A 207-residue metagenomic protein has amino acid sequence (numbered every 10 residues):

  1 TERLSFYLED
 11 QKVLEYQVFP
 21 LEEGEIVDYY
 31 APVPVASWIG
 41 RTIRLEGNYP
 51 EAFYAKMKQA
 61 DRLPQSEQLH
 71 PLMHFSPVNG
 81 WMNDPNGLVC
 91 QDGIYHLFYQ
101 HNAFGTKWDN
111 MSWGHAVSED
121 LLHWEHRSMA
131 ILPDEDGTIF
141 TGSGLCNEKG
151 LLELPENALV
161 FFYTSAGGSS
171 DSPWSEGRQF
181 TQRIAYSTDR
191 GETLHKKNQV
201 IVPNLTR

Functional and structural regions predicted by a protein language model:
T1-R207: Beta-rich carbohydrate-recognition and catalytic domains
